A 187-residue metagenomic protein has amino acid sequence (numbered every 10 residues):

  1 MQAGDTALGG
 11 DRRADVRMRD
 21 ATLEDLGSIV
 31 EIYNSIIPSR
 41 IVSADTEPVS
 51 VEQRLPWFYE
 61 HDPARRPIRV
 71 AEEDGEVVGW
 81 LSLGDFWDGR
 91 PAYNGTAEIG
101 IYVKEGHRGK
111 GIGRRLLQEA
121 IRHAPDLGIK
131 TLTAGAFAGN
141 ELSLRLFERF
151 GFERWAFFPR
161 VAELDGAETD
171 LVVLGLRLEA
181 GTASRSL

Functional and structural regions predicted by a protein language model:
R17-I29: A short beta-loop-alpha structural element at the N-terminal edge of CoA-dependent acyl/N-acetyltransferase catalytic
V30-W57: Conserved GNAT-fold acetyl-CoA-binding loop/helix
P48-G106, L117, R177-E179: Acetyl-CoA-dependent GNAT
S82-D88, T133-A136, E148, E153-D170: Conserved catalytic-core motifs of GNAT/GCN5-like acyltransferases
A97, R160-L187: C-terminal "cap" of GNAT-fold acetyltransferases
R108, A134-L144: Conserved beta-strand-loop-alpha-helix junction that forms the acyl-donor binding cleft
G109-R122, L144-R149: Conserved acetyl-CoA-binding loop-helix of GNAT-fold acetyltransferases
A124-A136: Conserved GNAT acetyl-CoA-binding A-motif
